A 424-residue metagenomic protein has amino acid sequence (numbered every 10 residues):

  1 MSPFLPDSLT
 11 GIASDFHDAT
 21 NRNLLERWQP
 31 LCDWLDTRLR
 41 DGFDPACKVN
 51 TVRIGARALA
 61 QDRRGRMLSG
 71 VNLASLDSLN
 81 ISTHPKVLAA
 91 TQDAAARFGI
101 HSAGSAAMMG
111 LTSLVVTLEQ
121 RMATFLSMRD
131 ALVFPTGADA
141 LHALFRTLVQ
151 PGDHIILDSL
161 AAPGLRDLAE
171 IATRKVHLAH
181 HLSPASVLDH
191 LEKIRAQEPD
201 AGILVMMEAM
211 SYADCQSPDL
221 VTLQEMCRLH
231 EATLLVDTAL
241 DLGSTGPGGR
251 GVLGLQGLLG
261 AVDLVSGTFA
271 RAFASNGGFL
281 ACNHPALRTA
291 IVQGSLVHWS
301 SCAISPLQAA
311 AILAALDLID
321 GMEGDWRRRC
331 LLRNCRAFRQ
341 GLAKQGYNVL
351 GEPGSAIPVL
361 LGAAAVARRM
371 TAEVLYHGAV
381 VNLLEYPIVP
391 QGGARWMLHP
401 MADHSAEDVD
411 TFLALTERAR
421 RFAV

Functional and structural regions predicted by a protein language model:
S2-L5, I81, A89-D93, R97 (+4 more regions): PLP-dependent enzyme catalytic core of the Aspartate aminotransferase-like
S2-S14, Q29-I100, A232: N-terminal "arm"/small-domain region of PLP-dependent enzymes with the aminotransferase-like
L88-T136: Conserved N-terminal alpha-helix of the aminotransferase class I/II PLP-enzyme fold
R146-P163, P184, L188: Conserved PLP-anchoring active-site segment centered on the Schiff-base-forming lysine
L182-L235: Active-site phosphate-binding strand-loop segment of PLP-dependent enzymes
G254-A290: Active-site PLP attachment segment
A303-E323, C330, N334, A343-Y347: Structural motif of enzymes handling amino- and sulfur-group chemistry
D325-R336, A343-H377, G392, P400-A402: Conserved PLP-binding catalytic core of the aspartate aminotransferase-like
